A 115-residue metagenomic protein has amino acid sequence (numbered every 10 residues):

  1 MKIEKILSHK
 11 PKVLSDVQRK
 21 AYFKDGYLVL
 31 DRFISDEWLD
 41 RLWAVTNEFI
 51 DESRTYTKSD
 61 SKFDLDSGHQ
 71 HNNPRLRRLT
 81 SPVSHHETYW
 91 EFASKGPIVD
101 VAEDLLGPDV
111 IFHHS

Functional and structural regions predicted by a protein language model:
M1-D25, D31-S115: Non-heme Fe(II)-dependent double-stranded beta-helix
